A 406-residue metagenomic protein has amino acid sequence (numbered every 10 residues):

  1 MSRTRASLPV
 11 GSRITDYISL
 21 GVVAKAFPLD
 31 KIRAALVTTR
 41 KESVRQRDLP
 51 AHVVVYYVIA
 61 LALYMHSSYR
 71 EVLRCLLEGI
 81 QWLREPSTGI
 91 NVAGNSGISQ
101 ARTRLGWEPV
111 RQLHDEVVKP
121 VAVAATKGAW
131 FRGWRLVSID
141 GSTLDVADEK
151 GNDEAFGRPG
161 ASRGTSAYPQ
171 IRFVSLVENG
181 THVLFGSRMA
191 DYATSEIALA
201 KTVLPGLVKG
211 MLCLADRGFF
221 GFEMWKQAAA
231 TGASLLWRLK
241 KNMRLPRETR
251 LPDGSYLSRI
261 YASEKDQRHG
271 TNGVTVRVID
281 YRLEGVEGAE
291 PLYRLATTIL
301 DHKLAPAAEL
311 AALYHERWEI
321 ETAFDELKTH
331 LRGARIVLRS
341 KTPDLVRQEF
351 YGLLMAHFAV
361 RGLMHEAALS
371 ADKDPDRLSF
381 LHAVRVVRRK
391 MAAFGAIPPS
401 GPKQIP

Functional and structural regions predicted by a protein language model:
M1-Y69, C75, T103-L105, Q112-E116 (+3 more regions): Single, function-defining residue in the core of a domain
S68-S87: DNA-recognition alpha helix
E85-L105: Major-groove recognition helix of helix-turn-helix-like DNA-binding domains
I90, W130-F131: Short helix-terminating capping/connector loops at secondary-structure junctions
K119-T126: A short, well-structured juxtamembrane/interface segment
